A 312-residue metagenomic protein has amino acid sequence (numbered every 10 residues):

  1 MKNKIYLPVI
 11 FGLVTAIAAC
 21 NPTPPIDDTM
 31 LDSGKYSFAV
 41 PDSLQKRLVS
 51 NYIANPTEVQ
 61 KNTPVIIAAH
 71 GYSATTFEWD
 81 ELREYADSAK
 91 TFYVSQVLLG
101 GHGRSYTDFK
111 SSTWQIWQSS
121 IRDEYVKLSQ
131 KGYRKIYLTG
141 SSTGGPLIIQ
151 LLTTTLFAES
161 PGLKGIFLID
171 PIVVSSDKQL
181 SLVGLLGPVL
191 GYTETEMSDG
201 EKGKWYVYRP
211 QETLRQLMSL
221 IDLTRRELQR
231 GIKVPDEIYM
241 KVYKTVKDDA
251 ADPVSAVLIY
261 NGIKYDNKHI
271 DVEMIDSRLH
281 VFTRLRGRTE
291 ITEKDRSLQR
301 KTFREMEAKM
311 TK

Functional and structural regions predicted by a protein language model:
I17-A19: C-terminal motif of bacterial Sec signal peptides marking the signal peptidase cleavage site
D42-H102: Short, surface-exposed "cap/lid" segments of acyl-processing enzymes
E58-Q60, Y208-L279, S297-E307: Serine-hydrolase catalytic core
G101-G103, M274-I291: Histidine-bearing beta->alpha loop at or near hydrolase active sites
R104-Y137: Catalytic nucleophile-loop/oxyanion-hole region of alpha/beta-hydrolase and closely related hydrolase-like folds
T139-G144, I148: Gly/Ala-rich beta-loop-alpha elbow adjacent to hydrolase catalytic centers
Q150-K164: Conserved hydrolase catalytic core segment
I166-K178: Active-site nucleophile loop of the alpha/beta-hydrolase fold
